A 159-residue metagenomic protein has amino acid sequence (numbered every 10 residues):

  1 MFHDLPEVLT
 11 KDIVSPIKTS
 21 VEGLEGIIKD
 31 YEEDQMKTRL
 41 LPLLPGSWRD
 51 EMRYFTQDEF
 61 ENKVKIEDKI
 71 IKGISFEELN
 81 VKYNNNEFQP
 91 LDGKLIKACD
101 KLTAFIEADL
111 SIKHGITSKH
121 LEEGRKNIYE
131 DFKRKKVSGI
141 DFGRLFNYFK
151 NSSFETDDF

Functional and structural regions predicted by a protein language model:
M1-F159: Alpha-helical, largely C-terminal catalytic domains that coordinate divalent metal ions via clustered Asp/Glu/His
